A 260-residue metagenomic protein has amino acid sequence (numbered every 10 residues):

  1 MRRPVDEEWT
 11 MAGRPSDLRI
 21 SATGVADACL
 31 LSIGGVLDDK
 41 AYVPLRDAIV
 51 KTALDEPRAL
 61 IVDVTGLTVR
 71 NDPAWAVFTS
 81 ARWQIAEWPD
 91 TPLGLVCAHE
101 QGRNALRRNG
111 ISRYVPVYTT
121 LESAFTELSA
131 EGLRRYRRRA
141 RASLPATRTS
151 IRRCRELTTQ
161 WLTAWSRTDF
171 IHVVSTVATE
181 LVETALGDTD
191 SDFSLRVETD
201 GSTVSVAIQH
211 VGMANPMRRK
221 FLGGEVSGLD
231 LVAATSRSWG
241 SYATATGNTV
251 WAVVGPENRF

Functional and structural regions predicted by a protein language model:
R2-P4, T10-D47, R141-I151: STAS-typified acidic loop motif
K40-V115, A214: Amphipathic alpha-helical interaction surfaces in cytosolic regulatory modules
R46, L133-I171: Helix-loop-beta hinge of the Bergerat
V50-A53, S129, V182, L186: Signal for well-folded cores of large energy- and translation-related assemblies
T52, T65, N104, R108-N109 (+3 more regions): Conserved beta-strand-loop-beta-strand hairpin that lines the nucleotide-binding pocket of ATP/GTP-utilizing enzymes
A74, T147, I151, F170 (+2 more regions): The cytosolic transmitter module of two-component sensor histidine kinases
Y114-R134: Short, structured interface segments
D169-S194: Conserved ATP-binding N-box helix of the HATPase_c
